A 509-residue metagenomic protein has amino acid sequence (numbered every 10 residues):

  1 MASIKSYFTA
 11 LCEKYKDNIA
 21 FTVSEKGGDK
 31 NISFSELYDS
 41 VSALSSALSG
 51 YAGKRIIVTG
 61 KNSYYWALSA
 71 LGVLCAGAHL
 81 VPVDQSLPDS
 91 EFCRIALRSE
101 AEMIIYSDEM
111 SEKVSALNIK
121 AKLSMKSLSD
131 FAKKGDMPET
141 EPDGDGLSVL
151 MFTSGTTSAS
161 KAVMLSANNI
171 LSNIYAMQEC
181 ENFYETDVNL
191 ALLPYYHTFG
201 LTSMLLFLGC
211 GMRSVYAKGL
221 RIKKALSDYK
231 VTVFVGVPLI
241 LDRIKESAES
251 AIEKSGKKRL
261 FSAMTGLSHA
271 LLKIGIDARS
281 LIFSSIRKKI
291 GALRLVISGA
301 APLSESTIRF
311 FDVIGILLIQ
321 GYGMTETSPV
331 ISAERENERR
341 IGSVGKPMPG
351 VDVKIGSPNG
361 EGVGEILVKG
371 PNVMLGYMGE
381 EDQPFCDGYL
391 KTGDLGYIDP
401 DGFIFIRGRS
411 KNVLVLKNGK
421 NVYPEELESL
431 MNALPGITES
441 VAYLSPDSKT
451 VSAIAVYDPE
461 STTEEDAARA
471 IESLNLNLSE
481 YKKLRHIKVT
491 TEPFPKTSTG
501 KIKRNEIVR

Functional and structural regions predicted by a protein language model:
K16-I19, G135-F152, A159, N182-V188: Conserved pre-ATP/AMP-binding loop-to-beta segment of ANL
A20-Y51, I57-S63, S69-L71, P88-C93 (+1 more regions): Conserved AMP-binding/adenylate-forming core of the ANL superfamily
N31-S35, S148-I174: Conserved AMP-binding A3 loop
S46-A52, C75-K133, P138-E141, Y457-P459: Structural core segment of the AMP-binding/adenylate-forming
L171-V188, Y195-S280, S284: Conserved AMP-binding/adenylation subdomain of ANL enzymes
F234, I282-I404, S410-V413, L427: Conserved AMP-binding/adenylate-forming
G370, L375-G376, L395-E480: AMP-binding/adenylate-forming catalytic core of the ANL superfamily
E439-A442, E472-R509: Conserved C-terminal "lid"/linker of ANL adenylate-forming enzymes
